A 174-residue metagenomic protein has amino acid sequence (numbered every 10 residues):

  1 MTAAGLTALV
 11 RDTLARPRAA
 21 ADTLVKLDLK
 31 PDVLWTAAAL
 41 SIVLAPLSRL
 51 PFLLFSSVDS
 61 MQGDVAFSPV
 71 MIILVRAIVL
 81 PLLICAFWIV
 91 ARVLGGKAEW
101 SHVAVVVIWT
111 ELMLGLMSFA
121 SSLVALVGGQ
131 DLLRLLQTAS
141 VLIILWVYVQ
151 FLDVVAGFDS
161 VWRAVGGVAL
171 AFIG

Functional and structural regions predicted by a protein language model:
T2-S101: Selected alpha-helical membrane-embedding segments in polytopic membrane proteins
T36-S48, W109-L114, A171-G174: Alpha-helical transmembrane segments of multi-pass integral membrane proteins
W88, V93-I173: Hydrophobic alpha-helical transmembrane segments and adjacent short intramembrane/lumenal linkers of inner/organellar
